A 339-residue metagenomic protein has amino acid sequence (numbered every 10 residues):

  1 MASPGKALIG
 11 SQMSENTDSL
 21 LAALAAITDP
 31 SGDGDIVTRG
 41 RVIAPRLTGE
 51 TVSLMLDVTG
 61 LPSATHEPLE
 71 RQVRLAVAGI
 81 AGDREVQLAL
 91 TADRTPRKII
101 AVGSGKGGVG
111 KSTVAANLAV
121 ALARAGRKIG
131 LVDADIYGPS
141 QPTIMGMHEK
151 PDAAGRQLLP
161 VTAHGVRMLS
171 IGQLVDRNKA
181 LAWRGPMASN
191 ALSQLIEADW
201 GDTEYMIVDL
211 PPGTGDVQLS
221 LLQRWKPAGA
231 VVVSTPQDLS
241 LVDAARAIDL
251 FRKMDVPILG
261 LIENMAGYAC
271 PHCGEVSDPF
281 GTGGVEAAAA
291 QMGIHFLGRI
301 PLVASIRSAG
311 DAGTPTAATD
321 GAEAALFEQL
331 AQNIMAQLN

Functional and structural regions predicted by a protein language model:
L8-I9, M13-I43: N-proximal, solvent-exposed amphipathic alpha-helical segments enriched in charged/polar residues
E15-T17, R39, V58-A64, P68-R71 (+3 more regions): C-terminal lobe/tail of nucleotide-utilizing enzymes
T38-S104: Extreme N-terminal, non-catalytic leader segments that precede Walker-type/kinase nucleotide-binding cores
K98-D135, I248, R252: Walker A/P-loop phosphate-binding motif and the immediately C-terminal alpha-helix
L122-W183, S189-N190, I196: Phosphate-binding loop that captures ATP/GTP phosphates
L169, L210, Q329: Glycine-rich phosphate-binding loops of nucleotide-dependent enzymes
G172-P186, S193-S220: Switch II (G3) loop of P-loop NTPases
Q218-L239: Inter-motif core of Ras-like GTPase G domains
